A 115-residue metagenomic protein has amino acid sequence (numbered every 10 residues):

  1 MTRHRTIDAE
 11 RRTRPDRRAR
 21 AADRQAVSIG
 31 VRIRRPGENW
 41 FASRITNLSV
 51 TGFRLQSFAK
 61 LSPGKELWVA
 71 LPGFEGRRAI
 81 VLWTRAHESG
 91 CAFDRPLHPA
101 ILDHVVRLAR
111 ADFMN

Functional and structural regions predicted by a protein language model:
M1-T46, A100, H104-N115: N-terminal helix initiation/capping motif
R17-A19, T51-Q56: Short alpha-helix capping/helix-loop boundary micro-motifs
A22, Q56-L61: Short, surface-exposed secondary-structure edge patches
I29-R34, G64-G73: Short conserved beta-strand and strand-loop elements enriched in small hydrophobics with frequent Asp/Gly
P36, V50-T51, T84-E88: Short, conserved beta-turn/loop elements at beta-strand boundaries and strand-helix junctions
A42-R44, R77-L82: Short beta-strand-centered aromatic/proline hotspots
F53-S57, H87-P96, I101: Short, solvent-exposed secondary-structure boundary/capping segments
